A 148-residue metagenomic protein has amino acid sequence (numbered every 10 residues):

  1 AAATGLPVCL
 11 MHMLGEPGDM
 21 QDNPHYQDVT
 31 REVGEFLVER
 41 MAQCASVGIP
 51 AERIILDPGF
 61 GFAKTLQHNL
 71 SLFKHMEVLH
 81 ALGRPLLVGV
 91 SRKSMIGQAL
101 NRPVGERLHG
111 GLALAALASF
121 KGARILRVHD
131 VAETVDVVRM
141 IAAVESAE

Functional and structural regions predicted by a protein language model:
A1-V47, A63-E148: Active-site-adjacent loop and "lid" segments of alpha/beta metabolic enzymes
A51-R53: Short acidic capping loops at alpha-helix termini that bridge into adjacent secondary structure
F60: Acidic/histidine-rich catalytic cores of soluble enzymes
